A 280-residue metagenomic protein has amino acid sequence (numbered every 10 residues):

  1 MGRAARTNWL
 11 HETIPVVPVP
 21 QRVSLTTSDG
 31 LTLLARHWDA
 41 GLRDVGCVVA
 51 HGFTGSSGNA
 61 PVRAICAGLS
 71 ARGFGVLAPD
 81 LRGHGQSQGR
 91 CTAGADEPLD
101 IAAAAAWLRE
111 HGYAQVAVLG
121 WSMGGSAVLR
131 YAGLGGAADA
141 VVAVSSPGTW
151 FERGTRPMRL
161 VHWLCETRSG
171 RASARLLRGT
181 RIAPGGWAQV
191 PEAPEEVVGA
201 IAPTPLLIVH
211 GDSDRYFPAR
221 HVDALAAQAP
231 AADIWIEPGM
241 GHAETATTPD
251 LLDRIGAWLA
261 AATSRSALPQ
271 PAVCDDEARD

Functional and structural regions predicted by a protein language model:
M1-T27, L31-A40, E244, P271 (+1 more regions): An N-terminal hydrophobic leader/cap segment in hydrolases
T54-A67, L81: The serine-hydrolase catalytic nucleophile loop
C66-Q88: Conserved alpha/beta-hydrolase
R82-Y113: Catalytic nucleophile-loop/oxyanion-hole region of alpha/beta-hydrolase and closely related hydrolase-like folds
L134-W187, T204: Hydrolase active-site cap/lid region
I201-A202, I208-H210: Short beta-strand/loop motif that positions the catalytic acidic residue of the alpha/beta-hydrolase fold
R215-H221: Conserved alpha/beta-hydrolase "acid-adjacent" motif
M240-L252: Catalytic histidine-centered segment of alpha/beta-hydrolase-like enzymes
